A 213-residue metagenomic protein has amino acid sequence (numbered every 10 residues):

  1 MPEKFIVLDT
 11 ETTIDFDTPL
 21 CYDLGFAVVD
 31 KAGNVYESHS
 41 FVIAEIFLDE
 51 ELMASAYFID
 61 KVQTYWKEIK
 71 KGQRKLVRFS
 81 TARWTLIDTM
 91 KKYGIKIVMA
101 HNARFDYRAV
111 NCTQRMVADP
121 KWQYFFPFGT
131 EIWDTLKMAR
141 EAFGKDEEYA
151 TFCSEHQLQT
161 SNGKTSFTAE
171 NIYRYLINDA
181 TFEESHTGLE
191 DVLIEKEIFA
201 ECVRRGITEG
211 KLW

Functional and structural regions predicted by a protein language model:
P2-T113: Conserved non-catalytic scaffold segment of RNase H-like nuclease domains
D15-D17, R140, E197: Conserved protein kinase catalytic core
I69-Q73, P120-F126, D179-S185: Short, polar/flexible loop-turn hinges at active-site or ligand-entry regions and domain interfaces
I97-R104, R108-A109, C153-W213: Acidic, Mg2+-coordinating catalytic module of metal-dependent nucleases/exonucleases that use a two-metal-ion mechanism
R104-W133: Substrate-recognition/cap helix-loop segment adjacent to the acidic, metal-dependent catalytic center of Asp-based
I132-T160: Short alpha-helix plus adjacent loop in nuclease-associated cores
